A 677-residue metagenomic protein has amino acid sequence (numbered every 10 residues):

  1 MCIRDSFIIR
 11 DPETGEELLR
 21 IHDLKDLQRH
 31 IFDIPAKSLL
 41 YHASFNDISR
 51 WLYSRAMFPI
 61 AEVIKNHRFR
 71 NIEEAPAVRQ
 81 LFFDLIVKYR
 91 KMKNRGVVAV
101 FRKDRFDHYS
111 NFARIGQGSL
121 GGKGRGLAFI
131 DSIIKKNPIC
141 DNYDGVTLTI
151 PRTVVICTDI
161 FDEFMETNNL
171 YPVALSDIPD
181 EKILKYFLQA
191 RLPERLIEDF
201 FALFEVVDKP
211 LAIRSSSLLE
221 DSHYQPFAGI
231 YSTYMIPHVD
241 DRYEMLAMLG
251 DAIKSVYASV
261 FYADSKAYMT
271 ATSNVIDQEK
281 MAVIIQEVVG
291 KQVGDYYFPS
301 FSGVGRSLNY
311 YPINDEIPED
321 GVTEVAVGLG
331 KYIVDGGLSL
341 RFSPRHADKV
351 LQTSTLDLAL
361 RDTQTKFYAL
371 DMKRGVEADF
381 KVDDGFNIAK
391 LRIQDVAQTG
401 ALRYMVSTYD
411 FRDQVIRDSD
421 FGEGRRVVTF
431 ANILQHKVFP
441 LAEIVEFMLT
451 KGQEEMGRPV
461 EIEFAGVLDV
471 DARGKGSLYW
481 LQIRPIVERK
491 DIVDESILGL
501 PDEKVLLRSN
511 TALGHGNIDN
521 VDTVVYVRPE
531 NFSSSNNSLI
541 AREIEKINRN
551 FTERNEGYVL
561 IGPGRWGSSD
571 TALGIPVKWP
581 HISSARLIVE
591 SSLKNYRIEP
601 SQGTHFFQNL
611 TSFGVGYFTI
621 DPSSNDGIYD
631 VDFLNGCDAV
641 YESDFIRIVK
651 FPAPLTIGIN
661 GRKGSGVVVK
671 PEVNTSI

Functional and structural regions predicted by a protein language model:
M1-D5, M57, G229: Conserved small/polar residues in nucleotide/adenosyl-binding loops
R4, V78-K93, Y479: Short, structured interface segments
R4-E17, Y89-G116: Charged, compositionally biased N-terminal leader segments and the immediate start of the first structured element
R4-S54: Death-fold homotypic interaction modules
S44, L52, P59, D144-L148: An N-terminal structural lobe/cap that precedes and organizes the functional/catalytic core across diverse proteins
R102-N142, R191-S592, N609-S612, D638-I677: Conserved mixed alpha/beta core segments that line enzyme active sites in large multi-domain catalysts
P151-I183: Extended, well-ordered alpha-helical scaffold/bundle regions in very large, multi-domain proteins
L593-G636: Polybasic, proline/glycine-rich intrinsically disordered low-complexity segments
